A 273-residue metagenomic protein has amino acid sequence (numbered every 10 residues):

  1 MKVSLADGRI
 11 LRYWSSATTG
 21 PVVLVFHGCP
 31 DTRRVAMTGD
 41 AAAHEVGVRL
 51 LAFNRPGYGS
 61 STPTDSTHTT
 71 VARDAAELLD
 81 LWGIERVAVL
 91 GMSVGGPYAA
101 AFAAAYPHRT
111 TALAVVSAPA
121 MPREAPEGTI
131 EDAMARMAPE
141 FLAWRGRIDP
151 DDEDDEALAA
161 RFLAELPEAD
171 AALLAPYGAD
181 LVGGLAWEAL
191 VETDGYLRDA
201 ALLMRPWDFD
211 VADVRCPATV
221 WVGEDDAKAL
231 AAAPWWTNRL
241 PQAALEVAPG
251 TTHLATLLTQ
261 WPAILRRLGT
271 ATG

Functional and structural regions predicted by a protein language model:
R9-S60: Conserved HGGG/HGGXW glycine-rich cap/lid loop of the alpha/beta-hydrolase fold
C29, E224-D226, G250-T252: Acidic beta-to-alpha connecting loop that harbors the catalytic carboxylate
T70-A88: Conserved acidic catalytic loop of the alpha/beta-hydrolase fold
E85-G128: Conserved hydrolase catalytic core segment
T129-D210: Alpha/beta-hydrolase
V214, V220-V222: Short beta-strand/loop motif that positions the catalytic acidic residue of the alpha/beta-hydrolase fold
D226-A232: Conserved alpha/beta-hydrolase "acid-adjacent" motif
L240-G273: Catalytic active-site module of serine/aspartate enzymes centered on a nucleophile-bearing elbow/loop
